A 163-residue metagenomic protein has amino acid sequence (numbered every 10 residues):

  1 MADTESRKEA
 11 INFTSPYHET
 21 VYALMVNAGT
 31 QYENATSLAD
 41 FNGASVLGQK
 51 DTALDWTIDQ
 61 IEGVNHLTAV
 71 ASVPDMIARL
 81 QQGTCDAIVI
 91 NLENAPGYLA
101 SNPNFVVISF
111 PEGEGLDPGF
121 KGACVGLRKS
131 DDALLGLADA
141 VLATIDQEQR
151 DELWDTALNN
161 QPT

Functional and structural regions predicted by a protein language model:
M1-D40, V106-P118: Acidic, polar ligand-binding/catalytic clefts
M1-E5, A28, D51-T52, S72-V73 (+3 more regions): Beta->alpha turn/N-cap motifs
K8-N12, D40, Q60-I61, P74-P96 (+1 more regions): Short helices/loops that flank or line small-molecule/ion binding pockets
L24, F41, L80-Q81, A138: Hydrophobic residues within well-ordered alpha-helices
L24, V46, L67, V107-I108 (+1 more regions): Generic preference for hydrophobic
A28-Y32, N42-S45, Q49-A53, G115-P162: Extended ligand-binding regions for polar small-molecule ligands
G48-Q49, N65-V73, R79: Short beta-strand-to-loop elements that line the ligand-binding cleft of bilobed periplasmic-binding protein-like
D51-I61: Aromatic-rich, solvent-exposed beta-strand/loop patch
